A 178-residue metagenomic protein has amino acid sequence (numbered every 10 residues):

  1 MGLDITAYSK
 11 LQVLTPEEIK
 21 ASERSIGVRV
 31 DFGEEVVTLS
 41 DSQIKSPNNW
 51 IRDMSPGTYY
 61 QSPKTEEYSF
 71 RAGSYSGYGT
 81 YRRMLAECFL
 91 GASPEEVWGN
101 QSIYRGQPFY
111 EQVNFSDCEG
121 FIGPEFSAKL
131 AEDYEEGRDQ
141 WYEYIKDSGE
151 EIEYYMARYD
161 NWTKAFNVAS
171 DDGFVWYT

Functional and structural regions predicted by a protein language model:
M1-K164, V168-T178: Acidic (Asp/Glu-rich) sequence patches and key acidic residues that form negatively charged surfaces used
